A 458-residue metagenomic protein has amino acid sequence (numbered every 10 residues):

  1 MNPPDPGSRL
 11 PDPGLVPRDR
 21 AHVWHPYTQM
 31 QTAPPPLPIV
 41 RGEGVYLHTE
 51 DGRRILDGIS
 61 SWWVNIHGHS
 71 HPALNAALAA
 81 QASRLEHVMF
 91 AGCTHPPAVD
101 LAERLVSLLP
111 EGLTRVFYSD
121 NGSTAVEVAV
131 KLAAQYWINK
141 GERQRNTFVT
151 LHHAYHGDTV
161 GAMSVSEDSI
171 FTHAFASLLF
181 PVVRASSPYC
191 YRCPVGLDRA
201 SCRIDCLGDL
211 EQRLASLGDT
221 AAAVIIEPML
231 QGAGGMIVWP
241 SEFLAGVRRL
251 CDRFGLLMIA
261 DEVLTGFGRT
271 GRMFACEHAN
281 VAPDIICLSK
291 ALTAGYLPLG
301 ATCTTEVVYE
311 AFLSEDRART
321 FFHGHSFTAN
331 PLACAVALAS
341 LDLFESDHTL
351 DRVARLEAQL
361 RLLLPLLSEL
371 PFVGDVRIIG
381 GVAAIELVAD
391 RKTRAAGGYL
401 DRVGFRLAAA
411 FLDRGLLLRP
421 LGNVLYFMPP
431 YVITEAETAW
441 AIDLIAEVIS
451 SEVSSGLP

Functional and structural regions predicted by a protein language model:
N2-P458: Conserved N-terminal phosphate-binding loop of PLP-dependent enzymes in the Aspartate aminotransferase
